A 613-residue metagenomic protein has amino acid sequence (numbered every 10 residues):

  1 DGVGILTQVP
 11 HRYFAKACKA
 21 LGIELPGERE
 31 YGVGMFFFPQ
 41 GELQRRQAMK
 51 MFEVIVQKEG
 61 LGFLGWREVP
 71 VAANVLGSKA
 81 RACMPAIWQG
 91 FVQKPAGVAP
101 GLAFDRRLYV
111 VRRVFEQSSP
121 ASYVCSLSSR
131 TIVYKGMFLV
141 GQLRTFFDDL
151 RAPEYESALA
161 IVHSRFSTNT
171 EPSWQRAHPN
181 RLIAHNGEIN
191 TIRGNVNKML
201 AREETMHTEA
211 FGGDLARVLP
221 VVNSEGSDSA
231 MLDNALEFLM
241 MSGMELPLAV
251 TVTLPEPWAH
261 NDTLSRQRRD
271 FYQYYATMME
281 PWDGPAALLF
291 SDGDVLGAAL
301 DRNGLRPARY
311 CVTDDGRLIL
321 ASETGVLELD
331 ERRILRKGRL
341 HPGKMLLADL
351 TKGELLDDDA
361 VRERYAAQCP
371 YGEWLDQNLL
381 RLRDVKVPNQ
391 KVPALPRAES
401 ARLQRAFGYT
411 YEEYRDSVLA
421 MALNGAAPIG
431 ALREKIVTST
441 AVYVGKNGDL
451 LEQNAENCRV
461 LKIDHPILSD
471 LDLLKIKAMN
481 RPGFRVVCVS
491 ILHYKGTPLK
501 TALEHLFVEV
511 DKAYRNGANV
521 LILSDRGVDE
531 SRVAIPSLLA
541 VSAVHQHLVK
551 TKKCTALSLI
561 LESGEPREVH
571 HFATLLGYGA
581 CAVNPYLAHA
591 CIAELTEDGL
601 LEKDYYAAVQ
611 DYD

Functional and structural regions predicted by a protein language model:
D1-G448, N454, S469, K477: Conserved short alpha-helical segments that host acidic/polar catalytic motifs at enzyme active sites
R151-Y155, H178, E412, L423-K552: Non-catalytic terminal/interface segments that mediate subunit docking, oligomerization, and allosteric communication
P153-Y155, M241-L246, D511-L521, H545-S558 (+3 more regions): Secondary-structure transition/capping motifs at alpha-helix termini and the adjoining loop/turn into the next element
R165, T324-V326, G527, S563-R567 (+1 more regions): Acidic, glycine-rich active-site loops and adjacent beta-strand->loop/helix elements that engage anionic groups
G213-V222, L327-R333, A556-L561, A590-Y612: Short beta-alpha connecting loops at secondary-structure transitions that line or flank enzyme active sites
P255-E256, S524-V533, S558-P566: Conserved short loop/turn motifs at secondary-structure junctions
P342-K344, A348-L350, L576-D613: Active-site or pore-adjacent capping/gating segments
E565-G579: Catalytic cores of alpha/beta
